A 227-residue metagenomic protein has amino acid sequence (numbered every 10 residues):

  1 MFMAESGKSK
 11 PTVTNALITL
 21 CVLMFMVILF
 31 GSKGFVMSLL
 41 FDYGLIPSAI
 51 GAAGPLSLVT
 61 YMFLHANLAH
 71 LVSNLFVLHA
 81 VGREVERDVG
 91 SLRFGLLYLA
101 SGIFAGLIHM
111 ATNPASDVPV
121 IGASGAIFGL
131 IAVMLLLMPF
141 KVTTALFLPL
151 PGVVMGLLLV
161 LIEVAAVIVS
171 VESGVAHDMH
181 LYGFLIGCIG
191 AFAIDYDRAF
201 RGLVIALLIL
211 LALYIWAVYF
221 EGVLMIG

Functional and structural regions predicted by a protein language model:
M1-G227: A detector for small-residue-rich transmembrane helices and their helix-helix packing motifs
